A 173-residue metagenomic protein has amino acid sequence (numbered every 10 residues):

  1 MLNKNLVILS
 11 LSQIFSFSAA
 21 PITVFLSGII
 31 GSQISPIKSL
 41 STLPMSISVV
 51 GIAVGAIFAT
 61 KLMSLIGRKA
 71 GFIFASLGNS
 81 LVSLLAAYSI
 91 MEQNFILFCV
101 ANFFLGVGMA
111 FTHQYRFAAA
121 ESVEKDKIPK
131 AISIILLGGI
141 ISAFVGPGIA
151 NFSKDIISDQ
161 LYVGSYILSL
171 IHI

Functional and structural regions predicted by a protein language model:
L2-S27: Pair of pore-lining "gating" transmembrane helices in MFS-fold secondary transporters
I14, F95-A110: Hydrophobic core of transmembrane alpha-helices in multi-pass small-molecule transporters, especially MFS/SLC-type
V49-I57, F144: Residue-level signature of mid-helix packing/kink "hotspots" within the transmembrane helices of 12-pass Major
G55-G67: Helix-to-loop junctions at the C-terminal end of transmembrane segments in multipass secondary transporters
L77-E92: C-terminal ends and interior cores of transmembrane alpha-helices in multi-pass membrane transporters/permeases
F103-L137: Cytoplasmic helix-loop-helix junction between adjacent transmembrane helices in 12-TM secondary transporters
H172-I173: Conserved small/polar residues in nucleotide/adenosyl-binding loops
